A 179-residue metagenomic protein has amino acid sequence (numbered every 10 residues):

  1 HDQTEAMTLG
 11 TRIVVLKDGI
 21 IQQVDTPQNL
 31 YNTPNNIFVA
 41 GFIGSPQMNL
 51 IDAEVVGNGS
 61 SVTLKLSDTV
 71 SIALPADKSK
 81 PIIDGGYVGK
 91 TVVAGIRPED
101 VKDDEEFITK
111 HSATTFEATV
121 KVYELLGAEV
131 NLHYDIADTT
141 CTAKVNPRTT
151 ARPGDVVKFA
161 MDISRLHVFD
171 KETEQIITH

Functional and structural regions predicted by a protein language model:
H1-V70: Internal alpha/beta loop-helix hairpins
L9, I136-A137: Short, structured coil segments at secondary-structure junctions
G57-S61, Y123-V130, K171: Short, conserved beta-turn/loop elements at beta-strand boundaries and strand-helix junctions
S61-V120, T140, T149-H179: Glycine/charge-rich catalytic "coupling/switch" loops of P-loop NTPases
A113-V122, L126-H133: Long, well-ordered amphipathic alpha-helical subdomains in the mid-to-C-terminal portions of large enzyme subunits
A143-K144: Canonical phosphoinositide-binding patch of PH/PH-like domains
